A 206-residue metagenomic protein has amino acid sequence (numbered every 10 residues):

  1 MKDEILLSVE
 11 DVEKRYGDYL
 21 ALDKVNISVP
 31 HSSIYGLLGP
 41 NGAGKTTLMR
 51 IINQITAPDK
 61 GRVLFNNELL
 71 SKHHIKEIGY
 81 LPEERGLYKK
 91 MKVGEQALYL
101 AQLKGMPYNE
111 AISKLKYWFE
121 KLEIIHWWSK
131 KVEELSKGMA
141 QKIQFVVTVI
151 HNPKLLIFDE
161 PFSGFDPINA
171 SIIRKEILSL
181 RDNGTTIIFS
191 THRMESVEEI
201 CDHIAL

Functional and structural regions predicted by a protein language model:
N53: Helix-to-loop junction immediately C-terminal to a conserved catalytic motif
G61-K76: Conserved ABC transporter NBD signature motif
L98, Q102, E110-W127: Conserved ABC ATPase "signature" region
K131-L135: Conserved ABC ATPase signature
L156-D159, F165: Catalytic Walker B motif of ABC-type/P-loop ATPase nucleotide-binding domains
A170-N183: Helical segment within the ABC ATPase nucleotide-binding domain
